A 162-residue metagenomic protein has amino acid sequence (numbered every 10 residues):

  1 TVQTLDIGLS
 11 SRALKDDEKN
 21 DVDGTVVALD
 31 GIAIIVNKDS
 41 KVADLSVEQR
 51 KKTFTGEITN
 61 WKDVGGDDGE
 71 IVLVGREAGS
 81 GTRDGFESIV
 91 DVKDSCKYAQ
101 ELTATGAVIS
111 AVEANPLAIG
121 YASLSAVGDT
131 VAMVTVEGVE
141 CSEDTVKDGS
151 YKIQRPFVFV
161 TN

Functional and structural regions predicted by a protein language model:
T1-N162: Exported/periplasmic ABC-transporter solute-binding proteins
